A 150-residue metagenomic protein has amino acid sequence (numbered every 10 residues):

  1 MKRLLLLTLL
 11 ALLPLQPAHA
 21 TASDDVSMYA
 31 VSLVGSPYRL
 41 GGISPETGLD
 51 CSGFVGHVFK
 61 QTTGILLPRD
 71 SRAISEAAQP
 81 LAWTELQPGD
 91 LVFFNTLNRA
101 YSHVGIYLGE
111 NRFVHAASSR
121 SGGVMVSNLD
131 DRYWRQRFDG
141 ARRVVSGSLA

Functional and structural regions predicted by a protein language model:
M1-K2: N-terminal hydrophobic targeting signals that begin at the initiator methionine
L5-P14: Bacterial N-terminal signal peptides
P17-H19: Signal peptide processing junction and immediate N-terminal pro/mature segment of secreted/exported proteins
T21-A22, S27-M28, R39, I43 (+5 more regions): Aromatic- and glycine-rich peptidoglycan recognition patches
S36-P88, D139: Catalytic cysteine-centered active-site loop
